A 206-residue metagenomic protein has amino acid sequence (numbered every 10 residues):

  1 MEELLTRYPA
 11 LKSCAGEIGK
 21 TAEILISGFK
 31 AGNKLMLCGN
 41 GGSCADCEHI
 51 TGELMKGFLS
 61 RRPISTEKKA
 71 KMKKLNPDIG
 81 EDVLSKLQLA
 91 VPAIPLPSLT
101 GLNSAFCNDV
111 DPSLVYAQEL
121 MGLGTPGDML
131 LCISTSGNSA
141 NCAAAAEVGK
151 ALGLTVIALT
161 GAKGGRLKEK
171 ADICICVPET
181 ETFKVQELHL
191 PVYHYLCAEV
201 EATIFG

Functional and structural regions predicted by a protein language model:
M1-S13: Generic N-terminal amphipathic, Lys/Arg-enriched alpha-helix
S13-A31: A short, well-structured juxtamembrane/interface segment
G28-L123: Glycine-rich, small/polar surface segments that engage phosphate groups of diverse ligands
G32-N33, G127, G153: Glycine-centered short loops/turns at secondary-structure junctions
C44-E48, S113, N138-A145, L167: Short glycine/serine/threonine-rich phosphate/pyrophosphate-binding segments that cradle anionic phosphate groups
L159-A171: Short, glycine/polar-rich helix-capping loops at beta-to-alpha or helix-loop-helix junctions that flank or form
F183-G206: A charged, well-structured terminal subsegment
